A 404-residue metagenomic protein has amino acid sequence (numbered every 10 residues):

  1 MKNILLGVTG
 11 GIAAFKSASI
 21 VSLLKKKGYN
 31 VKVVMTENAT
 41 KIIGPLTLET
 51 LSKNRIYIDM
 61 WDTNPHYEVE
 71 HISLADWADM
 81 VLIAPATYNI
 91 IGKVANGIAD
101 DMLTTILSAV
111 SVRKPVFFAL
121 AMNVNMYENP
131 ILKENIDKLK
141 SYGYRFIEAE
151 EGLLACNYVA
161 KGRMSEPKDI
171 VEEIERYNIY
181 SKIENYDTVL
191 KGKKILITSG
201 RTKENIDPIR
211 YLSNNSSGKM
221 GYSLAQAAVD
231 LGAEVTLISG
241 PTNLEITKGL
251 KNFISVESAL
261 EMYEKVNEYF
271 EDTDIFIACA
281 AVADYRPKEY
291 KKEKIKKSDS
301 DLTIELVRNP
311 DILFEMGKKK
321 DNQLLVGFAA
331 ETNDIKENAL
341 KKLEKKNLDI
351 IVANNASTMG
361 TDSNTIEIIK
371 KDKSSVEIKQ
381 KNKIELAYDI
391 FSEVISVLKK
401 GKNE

Functional and structural regions predicted by a protein language model:
M1-F118, N123-G218, Y222-E404: A cross-family phosphate/adenosyl-ligand binding-site feature
